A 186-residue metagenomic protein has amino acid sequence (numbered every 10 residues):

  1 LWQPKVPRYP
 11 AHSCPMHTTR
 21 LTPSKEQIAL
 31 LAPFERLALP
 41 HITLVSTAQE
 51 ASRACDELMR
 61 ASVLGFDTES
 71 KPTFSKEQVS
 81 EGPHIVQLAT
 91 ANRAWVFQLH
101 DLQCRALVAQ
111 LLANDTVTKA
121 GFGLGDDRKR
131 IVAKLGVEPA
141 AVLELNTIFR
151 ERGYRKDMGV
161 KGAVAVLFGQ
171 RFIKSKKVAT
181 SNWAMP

Functional and structural regions predicted by a protein language model:
W2, C14-L64, L145: N-terminal accessory regions of nucleic-acid-interacting proteins
L39-S46, E50-S52, M59-V63, T73-P186: Conserved DEDDh/DEDDy metal-dependent 3′-5′ exonuclease domain
D67: Short conserved active-site loop signatures built around small residues
